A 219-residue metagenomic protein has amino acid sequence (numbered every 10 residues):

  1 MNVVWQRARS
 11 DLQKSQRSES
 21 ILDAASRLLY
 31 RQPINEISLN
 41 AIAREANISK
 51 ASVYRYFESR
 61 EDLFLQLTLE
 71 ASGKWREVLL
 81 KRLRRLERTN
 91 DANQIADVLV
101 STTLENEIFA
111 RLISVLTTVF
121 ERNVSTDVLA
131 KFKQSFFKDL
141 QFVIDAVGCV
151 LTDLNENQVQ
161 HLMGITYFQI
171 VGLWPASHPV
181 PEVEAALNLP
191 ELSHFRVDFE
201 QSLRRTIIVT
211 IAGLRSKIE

Functional and structural regions predicted by a protein language model:
M1-P33, N40-A41, E45, R84-E87: Basic, helix-initiating cap at the start of DNA-binding domains
N2-W5, K138-D153, Q169-E219: C-terminal peripheral helix-coil segments that are non-catalytic and often amphipathic
Q16, S20-R27, E45, D62-R85 (+2 more regions): Alpha-helical structural segments
S20, A41, Q94-V98, H161-F168 (+2 more regions): Amphipathic alpha-helical interaction segments
N35-D62, Q66: Helix-turn-helix
Q66, K81-F109, L162-T166: Hydrophobic alpha-helical connector segments
E105-D127, P181-A186: Amphipathic alpha-helical segments used for helix-helix packing
L151, N155-M163: Membrane-interface starts of transmembrane alpha-helices
